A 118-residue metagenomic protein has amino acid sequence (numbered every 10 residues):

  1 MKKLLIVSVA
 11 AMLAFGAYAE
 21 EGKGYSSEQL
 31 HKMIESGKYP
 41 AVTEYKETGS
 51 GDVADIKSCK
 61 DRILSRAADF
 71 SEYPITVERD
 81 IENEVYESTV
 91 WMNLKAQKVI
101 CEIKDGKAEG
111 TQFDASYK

Functional and structural regions predicted by a protein language model:
K2-S8: Sec-dependent signal peptide recognition, specifically the positively charged N-region followed immediately by
A14-A19: N-terminal signal peptide c-region/cleavage motif recognized by signal peptidases
E21-K118: Post-signal/leader-peptide non-cytosolic segments of secretory proteins
